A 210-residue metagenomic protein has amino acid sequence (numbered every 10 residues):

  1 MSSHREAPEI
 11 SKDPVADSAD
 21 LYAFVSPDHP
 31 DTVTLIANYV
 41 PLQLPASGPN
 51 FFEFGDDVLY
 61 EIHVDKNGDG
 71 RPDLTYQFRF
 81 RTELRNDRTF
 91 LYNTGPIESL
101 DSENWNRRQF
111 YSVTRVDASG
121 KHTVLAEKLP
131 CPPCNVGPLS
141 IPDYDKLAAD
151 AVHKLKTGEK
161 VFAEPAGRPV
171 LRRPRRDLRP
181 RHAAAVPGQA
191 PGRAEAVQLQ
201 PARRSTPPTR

Functional and structural regions predicted by a protein language model:
M1-R210: Surface-exposed extracytoplasmic segments
